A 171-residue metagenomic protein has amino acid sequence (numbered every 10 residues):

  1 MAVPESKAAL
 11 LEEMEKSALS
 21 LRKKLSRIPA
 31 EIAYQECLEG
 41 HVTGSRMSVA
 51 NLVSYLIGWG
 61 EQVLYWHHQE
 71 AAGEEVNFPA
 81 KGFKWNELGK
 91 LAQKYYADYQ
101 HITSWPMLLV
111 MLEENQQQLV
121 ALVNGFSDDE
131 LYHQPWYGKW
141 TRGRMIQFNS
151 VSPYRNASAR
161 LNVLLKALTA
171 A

Functional and structural regions predicted by a protein language model:
M1-A2, E39, L91-Q100, W136: A short small-residue
M1-K24: Extreme N-terminal tail/first-helix region
K7, L11-M14, V49, W105-L112 (+1 more regions): Hydrophobic packing residues in well-ordered alpha-helices of helical domains and bundles
S20, K24, Q118, L122 (+2 more regions): Solvent-exposed, charged/polar functional surfaces in cytosolic regulatory/catalytic domains
I32-L38: Active-site flanking loop/helix segments enriched in acidic
L38-K90, G125, E130-A171: Short, contiguous alpha-helical
K84-E130: Acidic/histidine-rich alpha-helical segments that form the ligand environment of transition-metal centers
